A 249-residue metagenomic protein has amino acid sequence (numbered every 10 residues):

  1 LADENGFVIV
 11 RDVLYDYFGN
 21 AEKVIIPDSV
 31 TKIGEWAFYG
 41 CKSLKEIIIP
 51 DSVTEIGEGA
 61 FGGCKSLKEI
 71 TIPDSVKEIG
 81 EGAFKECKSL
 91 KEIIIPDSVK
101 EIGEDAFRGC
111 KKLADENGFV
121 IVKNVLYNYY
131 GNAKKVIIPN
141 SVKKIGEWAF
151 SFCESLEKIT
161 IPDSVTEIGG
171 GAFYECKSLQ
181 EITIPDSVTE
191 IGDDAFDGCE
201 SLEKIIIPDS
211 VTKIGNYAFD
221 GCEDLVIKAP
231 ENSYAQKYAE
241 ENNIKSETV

Functional and structural regions predicted by a protein language model:
L1-V10, F18-K32, K42-E55, K65-E78 (+8 more regions): Structural signature of tandem-repeat unit edges
E35-A37, G57-G62, G80-K85, E104-R108 (+4 more regions): Consensus positions within tandem repeat domains that build extended binding/scaffold surfaces
E241-N243: Short, structured coil segments at secondary-structure junctions
